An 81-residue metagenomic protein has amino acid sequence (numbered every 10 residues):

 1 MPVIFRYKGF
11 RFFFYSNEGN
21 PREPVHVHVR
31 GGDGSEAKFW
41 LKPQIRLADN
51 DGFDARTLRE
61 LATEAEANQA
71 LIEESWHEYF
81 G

Functional and structural regions predicted by a protein language model:
M1-F12: Negatively charged, low-complexity tracts enriched in Asp/Glu with abundant Ser/Thr
M1-V3, V25, W76-H77: A broad, low-specificity signal for short, low-complexity segments enriched in glycine/proline and polar/charged
I4, I45-D49, N68: Generic preference for hydrophobic/aromatic residues in regular secondary structure cores
Y15-A55: A short, structured beta-strand/loop element
F53-G81: C-terminal structural segments of small proteins and small subunits
